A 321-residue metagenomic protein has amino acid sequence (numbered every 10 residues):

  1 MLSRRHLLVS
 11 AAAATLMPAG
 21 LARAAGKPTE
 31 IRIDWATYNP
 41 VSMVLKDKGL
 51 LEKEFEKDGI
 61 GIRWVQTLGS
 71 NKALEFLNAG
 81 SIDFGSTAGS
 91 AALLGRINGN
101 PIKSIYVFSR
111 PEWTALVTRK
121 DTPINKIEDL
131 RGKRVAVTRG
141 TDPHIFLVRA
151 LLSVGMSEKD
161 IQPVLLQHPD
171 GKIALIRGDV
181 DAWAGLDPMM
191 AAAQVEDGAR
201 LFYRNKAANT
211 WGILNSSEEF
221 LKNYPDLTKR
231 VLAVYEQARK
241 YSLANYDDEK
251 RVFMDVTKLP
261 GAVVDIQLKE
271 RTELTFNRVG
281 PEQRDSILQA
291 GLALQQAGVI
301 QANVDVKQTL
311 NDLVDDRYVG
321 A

Functional and structural regions predicted by a protein language model:
M1-A14: N-terminal secretory signal peptides and thylakoid transit peptides that target proteins across membranes
G20-A24: Sec/Tat signal peptide C-region and signal peptidase I cleavage site
A25-M156, Q162-Q167, D181-G185, L201 (+1 more regions): Short, glycine-/small- and polar/acidic-enriched structural segments that line small-molecule recognition paths
F55, S81, S86, R96 (+8 more regions): Sec/Tat-exported extracytoplasmic proteins
G59-R63, E158-I161, T257-L268, Q301-K307: Short, surface-exposed acidic
S90, P163-V164, P169-V256: Pocket-lining segment of extracytoplasmic ligand-binding domains
Y224-Q301: Secondary-structure end/capping motifs
L292-A321: Conserved C-terminal helix/tail region of periplasmic/extracytoplasmic solute-binding proteins
